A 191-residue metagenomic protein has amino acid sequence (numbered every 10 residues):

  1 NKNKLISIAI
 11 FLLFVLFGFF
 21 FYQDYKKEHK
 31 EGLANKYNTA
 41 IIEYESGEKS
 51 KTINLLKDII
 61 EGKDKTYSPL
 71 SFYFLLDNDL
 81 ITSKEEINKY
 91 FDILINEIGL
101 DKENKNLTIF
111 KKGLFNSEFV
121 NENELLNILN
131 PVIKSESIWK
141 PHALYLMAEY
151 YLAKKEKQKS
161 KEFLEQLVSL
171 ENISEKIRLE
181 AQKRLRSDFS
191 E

Functional and structural regions predicted by a protein language model:
N1-K4: Short, low-complexity patches enriched in S/T/P/G
I6-F20: Hydrophobic membrane-insertion alpha-helices, especially the h-region of bacterial N-terminal signal peptides
F19-A34: Aromatic-capped interface at the extracytoplasmic side of an N-terminal signal-anchor transmembrane helix
K30, K49-S50, K84-E85, E122 (+1 more regions): TPR-repeat structural position
L33-K51: Short extracytoplasmic/periplasmic juxtamembrane "stem" segments immediately C-terminal to an N-terminal membrane anchor
N35-I41, P69-N78, L107-K112: Non-membrane alpha-helical segments in proteins
G47-G99: Extracytoplasmic/periplasmic/luminal assembly and interaction segments in envelope/secretory/respiratory proteins
T66, D79, Y90-E191: Soluble extracytoplasmic domains of inner/organellar membrane proteins
